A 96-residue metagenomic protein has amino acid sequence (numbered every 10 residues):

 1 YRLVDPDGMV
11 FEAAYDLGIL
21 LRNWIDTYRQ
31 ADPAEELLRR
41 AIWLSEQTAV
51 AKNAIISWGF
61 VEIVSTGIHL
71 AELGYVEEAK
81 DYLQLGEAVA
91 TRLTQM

Functional and structural regions predicted by a protein language model:
Y1-I42, A49, V76, Y82-L85 (+1 more regions): Active-site Asp-x-Gly
E36-A54, G59-I68: Conserved ATP-binding subdomain of kinase catalytic cores across diverse folds
W58-A90: C-terminal/domain-terminus segments
L93-M96: Short, low-complexity, intrinsically disordered N-terminal peptides in bacterial proteins
